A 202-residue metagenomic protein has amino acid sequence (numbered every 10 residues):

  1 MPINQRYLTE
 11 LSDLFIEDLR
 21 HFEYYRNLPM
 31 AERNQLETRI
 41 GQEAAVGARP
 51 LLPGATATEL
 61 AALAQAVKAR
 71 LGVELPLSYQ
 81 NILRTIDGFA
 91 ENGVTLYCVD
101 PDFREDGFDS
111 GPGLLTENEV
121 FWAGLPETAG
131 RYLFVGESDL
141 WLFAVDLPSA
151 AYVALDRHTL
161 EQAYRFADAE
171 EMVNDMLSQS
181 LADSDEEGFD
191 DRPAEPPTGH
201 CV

Functional and structural regions predicted by a protein language model:
M1-L142, H200-V202: A surface-exposed partner-binding patch
D13-E17, D168, D185: Alpha-helix capping and helix-coil boundary motifs
Y132, G136, Y152, A167-D175 (+1 more regions): Low-complexity, flexible helical/coil segments
D146-S149: Short acidic-glycine loop/turn motifs at beta-strand connectors
V153-H158: Catalytic Cys-His active-site segments of thiol-dependent hydrolases/isopeptidases
E161-D183: Compact, glycine/acidic-enriched structural inserts
Q179-C201: Acidic, carboxylate-rich catalytic segments that either coordinate divalent cations
